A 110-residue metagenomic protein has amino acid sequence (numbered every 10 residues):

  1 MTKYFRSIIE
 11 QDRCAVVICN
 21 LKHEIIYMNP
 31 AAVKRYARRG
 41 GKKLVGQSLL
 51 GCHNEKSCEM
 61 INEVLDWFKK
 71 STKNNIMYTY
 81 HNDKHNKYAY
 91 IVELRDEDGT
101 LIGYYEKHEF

Functional and structural regions predicted by a protein language model:
M1-P30: Sensory modules in modular signal-transduction proteins
V33-K34, L50: Sensory helix hotspots in PAS and closely related PAS-like folds
G41-K56: PAS-family sensory/regulatory domains
E55-I76: Soluble sensory domains of the PAS superfamily and closely related sensory modules
M77-N82, V92: A short beta-strand signature of PAS-family and PAS-like sensory folds
N86-A89, Y105: PAS/PAC sensory module
A89-D96: A short, hydrophobic, proline-anchored segment that marks a local hinge/packing element in signaling and regulatory
T100-F110: PAS-family sensory domains
